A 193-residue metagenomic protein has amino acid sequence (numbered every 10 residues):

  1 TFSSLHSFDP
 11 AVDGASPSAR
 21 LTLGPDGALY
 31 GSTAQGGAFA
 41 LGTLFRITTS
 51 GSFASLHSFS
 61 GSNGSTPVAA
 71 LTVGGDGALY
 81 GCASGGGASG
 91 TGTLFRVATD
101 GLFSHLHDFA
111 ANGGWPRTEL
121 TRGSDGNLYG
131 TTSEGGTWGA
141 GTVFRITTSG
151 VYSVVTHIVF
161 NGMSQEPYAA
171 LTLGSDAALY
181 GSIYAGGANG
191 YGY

Functional and structural regions predicted by a protein language model:
T1-Y193: Extracellular beta-propeller repeat domains
